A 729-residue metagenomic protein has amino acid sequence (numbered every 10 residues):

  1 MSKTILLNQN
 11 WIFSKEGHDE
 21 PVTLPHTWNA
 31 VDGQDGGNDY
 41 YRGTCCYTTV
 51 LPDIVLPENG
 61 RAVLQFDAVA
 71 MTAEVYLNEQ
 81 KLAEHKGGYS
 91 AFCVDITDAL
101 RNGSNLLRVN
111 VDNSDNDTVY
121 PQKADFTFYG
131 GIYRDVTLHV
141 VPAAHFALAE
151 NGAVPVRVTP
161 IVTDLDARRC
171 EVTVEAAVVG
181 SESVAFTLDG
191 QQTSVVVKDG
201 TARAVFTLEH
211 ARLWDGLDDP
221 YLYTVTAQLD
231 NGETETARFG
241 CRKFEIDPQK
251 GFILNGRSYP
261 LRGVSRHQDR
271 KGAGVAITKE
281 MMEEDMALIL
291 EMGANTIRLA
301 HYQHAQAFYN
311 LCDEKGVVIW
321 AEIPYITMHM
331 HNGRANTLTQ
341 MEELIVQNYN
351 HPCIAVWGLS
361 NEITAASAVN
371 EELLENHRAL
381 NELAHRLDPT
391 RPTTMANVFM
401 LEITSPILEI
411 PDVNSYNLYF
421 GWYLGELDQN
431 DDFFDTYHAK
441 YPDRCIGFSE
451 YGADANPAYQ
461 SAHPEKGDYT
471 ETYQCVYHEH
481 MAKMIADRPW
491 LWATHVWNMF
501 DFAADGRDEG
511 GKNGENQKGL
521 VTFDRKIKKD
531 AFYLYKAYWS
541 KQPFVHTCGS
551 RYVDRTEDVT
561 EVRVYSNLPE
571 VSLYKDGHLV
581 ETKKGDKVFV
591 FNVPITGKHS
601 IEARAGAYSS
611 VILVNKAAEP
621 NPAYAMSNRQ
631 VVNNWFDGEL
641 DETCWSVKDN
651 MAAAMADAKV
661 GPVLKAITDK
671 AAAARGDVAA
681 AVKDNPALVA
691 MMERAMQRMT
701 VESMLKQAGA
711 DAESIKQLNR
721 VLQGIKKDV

Functional and structural regions predicted by a protein language model:
M1-L299, G316-I319, Q340-E343, N350-V356 (+5 more regions): Secreted/periplasmic carbohydrate-active enzymes, especially glycoside hydrolases
E20-A30, P411, V678-A690: Short secondary-structure junction/hinge motifs that connect adjacent elements
M71-A143, H463-A537, I667, L722: Long, contiguous interaction/targeting segments characteristic of exported/extracellular or secretory-pathway proteins
T173, M286-I289, T296-I527, A531-Y538 (+2 more regions): Substrate-binding/catalytic cleft of secreted carbohydrate-active enzymes, primarily glycoside hydrolases
F532, A537-S540, K575-D576, S600-F636 (+1 more regions): In a subset of proteins, long, contiguous C-terminal domains/tails are tracked
W635-D728: Compact, charge-rich alpha-helical regulatory domains located at protein termini
